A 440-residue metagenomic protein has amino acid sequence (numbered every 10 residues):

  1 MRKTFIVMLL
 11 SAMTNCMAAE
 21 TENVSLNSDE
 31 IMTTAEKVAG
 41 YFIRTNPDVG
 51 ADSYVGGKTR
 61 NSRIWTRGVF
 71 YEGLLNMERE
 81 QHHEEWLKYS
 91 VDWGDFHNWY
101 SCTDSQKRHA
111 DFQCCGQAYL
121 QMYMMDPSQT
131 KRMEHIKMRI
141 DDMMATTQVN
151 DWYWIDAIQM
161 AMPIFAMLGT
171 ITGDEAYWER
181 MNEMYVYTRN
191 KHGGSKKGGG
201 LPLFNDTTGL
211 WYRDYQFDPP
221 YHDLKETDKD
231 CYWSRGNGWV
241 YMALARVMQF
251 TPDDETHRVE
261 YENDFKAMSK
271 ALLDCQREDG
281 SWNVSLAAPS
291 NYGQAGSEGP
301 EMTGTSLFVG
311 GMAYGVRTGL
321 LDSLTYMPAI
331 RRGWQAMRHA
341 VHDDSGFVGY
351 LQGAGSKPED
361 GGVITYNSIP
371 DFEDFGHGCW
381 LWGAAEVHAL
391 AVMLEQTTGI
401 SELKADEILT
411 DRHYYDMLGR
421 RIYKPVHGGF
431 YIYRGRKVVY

Functional and structural regions predicted by a protein language model:
T4-M13: Sec-dependent N-terminal signal peptides
L9-L10, E20-G68, N76-A118, M122-H135 (+4 more regions): CBM-like carbohydrate-recognition segments
N15-A18: Sec/Tat signal peptide C-region and signal peptidase I cleavage site
T130-F165: Asp-box/WD-like beta-propeller blade repeats and closely related beta-sheet repeat scaffolds
I155-D156, A166-V309, L321-G355, E359-G361 (+4 more regions): Extended ligand-binding clefts on enzyme/binding-domain cores
G199, I408-R412, H427: Short loop/turn microsegments at loop-to-beta-strand junctions
M393-L418: Residue-level detector of functionally pivotal "anchor" positions at catalytic/ligand-binding pockets or at interdomain
F430-Y440: C-terminal tail/sorting-segment detector
